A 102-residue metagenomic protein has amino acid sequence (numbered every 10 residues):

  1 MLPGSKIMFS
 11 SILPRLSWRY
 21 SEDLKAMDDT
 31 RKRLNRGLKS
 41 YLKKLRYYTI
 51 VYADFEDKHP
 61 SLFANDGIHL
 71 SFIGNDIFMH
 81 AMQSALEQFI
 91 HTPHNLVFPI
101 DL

Functional and structural regions predicted by a protein language model:
L2-I7: A short helix->loop->beta-strand "cap" motif at the edges of active sites that frequently abuts
F9-S11: Structural beta-sheet core signal
R15-D54, I68, F72: Substrate-gating cap/lid alpha-helix
R15-R19, K58-P60, E87: Eukaryotic short linear interaction motifs
L16, D29, P60, V97-D101: Charge-rich, low-complexity amphipathic helices in intrinsically disordered tails/linkers adjacent to domains
F55-N65: Short helix/strand-capping connector loops at secondary-structure junctions
A64-L102: Histidine-centered active-site loop/cap adjacent to the catalytic His in serine esterases/O-acetyl transfer systems
